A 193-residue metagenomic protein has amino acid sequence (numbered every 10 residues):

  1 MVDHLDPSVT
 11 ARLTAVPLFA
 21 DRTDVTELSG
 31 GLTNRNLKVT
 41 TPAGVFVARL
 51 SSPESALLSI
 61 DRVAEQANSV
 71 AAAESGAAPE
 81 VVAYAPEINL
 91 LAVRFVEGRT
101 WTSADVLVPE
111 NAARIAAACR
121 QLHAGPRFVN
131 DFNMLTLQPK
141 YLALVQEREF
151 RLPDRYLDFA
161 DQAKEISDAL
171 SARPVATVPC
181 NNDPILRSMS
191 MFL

Functional and structural regions predicted by a protein language model:
H4-A20, D24, R127-L193: An alpha-helical support segment within catalytic cores of ATP-dependent transferases
E27-L135, A143, E149-D158: ATP-binding pocket architecture of kinase catalytic cores
